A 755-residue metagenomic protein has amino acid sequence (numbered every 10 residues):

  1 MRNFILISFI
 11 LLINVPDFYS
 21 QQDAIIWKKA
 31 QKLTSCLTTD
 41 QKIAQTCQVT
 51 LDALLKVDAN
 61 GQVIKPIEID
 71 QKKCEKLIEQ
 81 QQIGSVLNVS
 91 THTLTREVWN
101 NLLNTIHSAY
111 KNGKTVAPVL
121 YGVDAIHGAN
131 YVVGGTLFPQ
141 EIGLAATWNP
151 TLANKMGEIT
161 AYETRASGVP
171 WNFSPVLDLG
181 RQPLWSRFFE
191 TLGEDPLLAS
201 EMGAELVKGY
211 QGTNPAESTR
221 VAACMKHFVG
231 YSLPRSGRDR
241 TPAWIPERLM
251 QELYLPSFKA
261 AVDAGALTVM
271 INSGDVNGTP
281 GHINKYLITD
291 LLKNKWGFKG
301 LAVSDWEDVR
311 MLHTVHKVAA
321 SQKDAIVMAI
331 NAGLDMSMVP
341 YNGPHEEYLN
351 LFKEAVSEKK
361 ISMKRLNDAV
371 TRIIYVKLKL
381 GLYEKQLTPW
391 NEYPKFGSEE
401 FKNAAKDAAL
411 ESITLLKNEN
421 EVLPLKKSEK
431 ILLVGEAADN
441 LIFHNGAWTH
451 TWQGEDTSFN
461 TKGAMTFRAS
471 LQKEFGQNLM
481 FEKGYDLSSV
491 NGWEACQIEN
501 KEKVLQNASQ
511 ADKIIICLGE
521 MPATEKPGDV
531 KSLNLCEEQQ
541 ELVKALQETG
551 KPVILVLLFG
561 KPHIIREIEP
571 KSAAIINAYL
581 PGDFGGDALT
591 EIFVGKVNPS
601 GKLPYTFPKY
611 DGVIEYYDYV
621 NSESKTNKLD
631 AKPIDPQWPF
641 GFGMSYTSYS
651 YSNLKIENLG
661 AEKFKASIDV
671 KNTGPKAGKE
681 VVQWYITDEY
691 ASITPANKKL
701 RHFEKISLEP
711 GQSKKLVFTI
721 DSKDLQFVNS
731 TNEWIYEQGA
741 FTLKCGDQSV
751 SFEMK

Functional and structural regions predicted by a protein language model:
M1-A24: Bacterial Sec-dependent N-terminal signal peptides
F18-Q726, E733-C745, S749-S751, K755: Glycoside hydrolase catalytic-domain context in secreted enzymes
